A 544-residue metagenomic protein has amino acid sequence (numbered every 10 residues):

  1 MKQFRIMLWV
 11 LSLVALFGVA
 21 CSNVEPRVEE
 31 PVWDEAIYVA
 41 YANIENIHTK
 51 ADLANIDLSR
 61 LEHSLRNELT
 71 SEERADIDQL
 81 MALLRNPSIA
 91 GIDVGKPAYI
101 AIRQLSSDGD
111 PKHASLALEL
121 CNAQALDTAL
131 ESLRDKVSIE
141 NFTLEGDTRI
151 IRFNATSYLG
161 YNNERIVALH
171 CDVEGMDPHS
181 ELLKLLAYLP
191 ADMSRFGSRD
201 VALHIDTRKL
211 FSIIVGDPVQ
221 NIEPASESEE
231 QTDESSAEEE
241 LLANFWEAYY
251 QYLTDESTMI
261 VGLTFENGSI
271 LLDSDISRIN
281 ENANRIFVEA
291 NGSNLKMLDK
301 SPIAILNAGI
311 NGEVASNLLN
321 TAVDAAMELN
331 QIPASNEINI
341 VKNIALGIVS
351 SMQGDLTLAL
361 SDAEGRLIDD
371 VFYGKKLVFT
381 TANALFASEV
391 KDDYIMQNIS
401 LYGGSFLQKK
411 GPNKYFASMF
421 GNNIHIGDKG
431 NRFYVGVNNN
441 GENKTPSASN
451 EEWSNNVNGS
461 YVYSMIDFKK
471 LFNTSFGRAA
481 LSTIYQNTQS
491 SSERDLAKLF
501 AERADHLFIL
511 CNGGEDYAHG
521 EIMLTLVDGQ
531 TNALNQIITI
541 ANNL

Functional and structural regions predicted by a protein language model:
M1-W9: Bacterial N-terminal signal peptides that target proteins for export
W9-G18: Bacterial N-terminal signal peptides
C21-S138, E145-R149, R195-D255, I270-F372 (+1 more regions): Structural boundary/hinge residues at secondary-structure and domain interfaces
A40, S88-R199, G354-S460: Single conserved position on a long alpha-helix in the C-terminal lobe of the eukaryotic protein kinase
E45, C171-M176, D206-I213, G268 (+7 more regions): Hydrophobic lipid-interacting interfaces of membrane-associated proteins
A98-I102, S157-N162, A248-F265, L356-L360 (+3 more regions): Broad, structure-driven detector of short, well-ordered beta-strand segments within folded domains
R165-L169, T258-R278, T380-E389, F433-G436 (+1 more regions): Short, hydrophobic/proline-enriched secondary-structure or compact coil segments at domain edges
N440-L544: Long, C-terminal catalytic modules of enzymes
